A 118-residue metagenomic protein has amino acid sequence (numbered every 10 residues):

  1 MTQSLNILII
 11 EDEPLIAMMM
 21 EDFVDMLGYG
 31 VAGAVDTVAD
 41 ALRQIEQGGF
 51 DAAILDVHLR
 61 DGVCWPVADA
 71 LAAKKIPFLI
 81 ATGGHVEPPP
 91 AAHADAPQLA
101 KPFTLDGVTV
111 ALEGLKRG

Functional and structural regions predicted by a protein language model:
M1-N6, A39, P90, T104-G118: Non-catalytic signal-transmission and effector/linker regions of two-component phosphorelay proteins
E11: Conserved acidic carboxylate
P14-G33: Two-component/phosphorelay signaling modules centered on CheY-like receiver
A34-A52: Acidic, metal-coordinating helix/loop segments flanking the phosphotransfer/catalytic sites of two-component signaling
D56: Active-site residues of response regulator receiver
D61-P66: Acidic catalytic/metal-coordinating carboxylates
A81-T82: Hydrophobic/aromatic residues positioned on beta-strands within the core alpha/beta folds
K101: A Lys-centered signature of the CheY-like receiver
